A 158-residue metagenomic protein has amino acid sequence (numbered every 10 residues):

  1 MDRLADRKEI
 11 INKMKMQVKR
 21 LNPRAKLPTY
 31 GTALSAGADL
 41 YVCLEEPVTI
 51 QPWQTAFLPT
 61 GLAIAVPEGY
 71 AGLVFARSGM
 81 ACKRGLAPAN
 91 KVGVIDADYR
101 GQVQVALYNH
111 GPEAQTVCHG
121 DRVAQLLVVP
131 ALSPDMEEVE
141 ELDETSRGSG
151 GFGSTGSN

Functional and structural regions predicted by a protein language model:
M1-N158: DUTPase catalytic domain/fold
